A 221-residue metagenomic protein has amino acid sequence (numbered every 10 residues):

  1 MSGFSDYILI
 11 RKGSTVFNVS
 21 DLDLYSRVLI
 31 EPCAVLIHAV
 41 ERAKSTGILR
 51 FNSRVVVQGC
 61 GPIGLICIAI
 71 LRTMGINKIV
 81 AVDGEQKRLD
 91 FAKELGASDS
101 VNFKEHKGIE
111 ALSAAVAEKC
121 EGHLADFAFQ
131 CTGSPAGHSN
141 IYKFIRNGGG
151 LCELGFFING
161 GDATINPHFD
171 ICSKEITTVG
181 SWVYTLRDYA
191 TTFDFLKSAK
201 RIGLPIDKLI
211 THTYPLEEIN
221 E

Functional and structural regions predicted by a protein language model:
M1-Q58: NAD(P)H dinucleotide-binding glycine-rich loop of Rossmann-like/cofactor-binding domains, especially the beta1-alpha1
V35, I63, L71: Hydrophobic/small residue at the entry helix of a nucleotide-binding pocket
R54, G149-L151, T177: Short glycine-centered segments of the SAM/dcSAM-binding site in methyltransferase folds
V57-C60, R72-N140: Adenosine-nucleotide cofactor-binding segment
E85, F157, Y184: Residues in the short beta-alpha loop(s) of Rossmann-like NAD(P)-binding domains
S139-K143, L186-E221: C-terminal hydrophobic helical "lid"/dimerization subdomain of Rossmann-like NAD(P)H-dependent oxidoreductases
I145-N147: Helix-to-beta-strand junctions that scaffold the AdoMet/dcAdoMet cofactor pocket in Class I SAM-dependent enzymes
F156-E175, T192: Rossmann-fold NAD(P)-binding glycine/threonine-rich loop
